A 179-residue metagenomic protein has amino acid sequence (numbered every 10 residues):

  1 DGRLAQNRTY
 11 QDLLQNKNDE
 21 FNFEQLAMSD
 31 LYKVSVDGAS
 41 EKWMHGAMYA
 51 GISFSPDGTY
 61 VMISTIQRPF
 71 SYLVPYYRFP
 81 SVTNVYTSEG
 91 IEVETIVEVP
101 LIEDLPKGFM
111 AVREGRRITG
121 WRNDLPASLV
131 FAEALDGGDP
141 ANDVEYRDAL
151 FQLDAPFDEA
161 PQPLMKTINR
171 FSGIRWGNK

Functional and structural regions predicted by a protein language model:
D1-K179: Beta-propeller folds
